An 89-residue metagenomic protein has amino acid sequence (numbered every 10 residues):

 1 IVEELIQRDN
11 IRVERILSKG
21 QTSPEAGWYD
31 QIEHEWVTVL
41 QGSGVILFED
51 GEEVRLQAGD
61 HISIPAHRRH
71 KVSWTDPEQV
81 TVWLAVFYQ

Functional and structural regions predicted by a protein language model:
I1-Y29, E33, V86: A short glycine-rich, His/Asp/Glu-containing loop-to-beta-strand
N10, G51, P77-Q79: Short strand-connecting beta-turns/loops that link adjacent beta-strands
K19-T22, G44, R68: Short beta->alpha connector loops
D30-I46: Short, conserved beta-strand element in jelly-roll/cupin
D50-A66: Short acidic-glycine-tyrosine-enriched beta hairpin
H67-Q89: Ligand-binding loop in jelly-roll beta-barrel domains
